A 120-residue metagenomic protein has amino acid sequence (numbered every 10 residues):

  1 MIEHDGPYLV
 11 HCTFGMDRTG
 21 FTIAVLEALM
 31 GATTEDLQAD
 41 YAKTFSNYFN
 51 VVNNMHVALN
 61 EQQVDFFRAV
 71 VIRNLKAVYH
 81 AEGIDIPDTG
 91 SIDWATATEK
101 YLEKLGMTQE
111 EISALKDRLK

Functional and structural regions predicted by a protein language model:
M1-Y8, F21-K120: Cys-dependent protein tyrosine phosphatase-like superfamily
V10-C12: Hydrophobic anchor at the beta1->P-loop junction of P-loop NTPases
F14, R18-T19: Ser/Thr-glycine-rich phosphate-binding loops at phosphate-binding pockets of nucleotides, nucleotide cofactors
